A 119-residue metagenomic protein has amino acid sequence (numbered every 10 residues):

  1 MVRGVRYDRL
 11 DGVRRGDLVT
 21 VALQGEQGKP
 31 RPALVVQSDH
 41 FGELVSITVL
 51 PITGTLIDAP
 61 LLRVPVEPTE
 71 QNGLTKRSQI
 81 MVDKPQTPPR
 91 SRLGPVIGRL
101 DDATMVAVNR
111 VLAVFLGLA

Functional and structural regions predicted by a protein language model:
M1-A119: Conserved functional hotspots at enzyme active or ligand-binding sites that engage polyanionic ligands
